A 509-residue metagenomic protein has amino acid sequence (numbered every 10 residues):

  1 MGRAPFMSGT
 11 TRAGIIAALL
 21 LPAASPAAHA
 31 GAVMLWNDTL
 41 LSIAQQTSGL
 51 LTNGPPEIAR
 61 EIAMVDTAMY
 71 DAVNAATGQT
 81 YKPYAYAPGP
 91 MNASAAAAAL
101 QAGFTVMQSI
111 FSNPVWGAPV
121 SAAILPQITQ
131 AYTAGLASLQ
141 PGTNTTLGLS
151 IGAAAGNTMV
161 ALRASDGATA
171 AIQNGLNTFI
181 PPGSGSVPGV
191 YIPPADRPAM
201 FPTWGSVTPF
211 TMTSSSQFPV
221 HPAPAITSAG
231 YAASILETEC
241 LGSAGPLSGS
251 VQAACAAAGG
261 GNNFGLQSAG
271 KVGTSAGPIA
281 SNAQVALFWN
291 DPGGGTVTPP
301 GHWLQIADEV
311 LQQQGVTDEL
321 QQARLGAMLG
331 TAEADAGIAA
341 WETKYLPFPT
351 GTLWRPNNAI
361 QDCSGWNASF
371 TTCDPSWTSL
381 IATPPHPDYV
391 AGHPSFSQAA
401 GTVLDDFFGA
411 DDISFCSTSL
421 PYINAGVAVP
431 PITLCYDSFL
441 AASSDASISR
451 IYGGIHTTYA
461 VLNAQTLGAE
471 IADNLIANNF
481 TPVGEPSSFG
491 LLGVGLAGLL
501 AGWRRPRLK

Functional and structural regions predicted by a protein language model:
G2-I15, S487: Bacterial N-terminal signal peptides that target proteins for export
M7, L19, Q321-L325: Short, contiguous, well-ordered secondary-structure segments
A13-A24, G498: Bacterial N-terminal signal peptides
A23, Q361, G502-R504: N-terminal low-complexity, intrinsically disordered patches enriched in charged
A24-A30: Sec/Tat signal peptide C-region and signal peptidase I cleavage site
G31-P482: Acidic/polar surface patches and capping/hinge elements
E485-W503: A short, hydrophobic C-terminal helix/tail in secreted or cell-surface proteins
P506-K509: Short, charged juxtamembrane terminal tails flanking transmembrane helices
